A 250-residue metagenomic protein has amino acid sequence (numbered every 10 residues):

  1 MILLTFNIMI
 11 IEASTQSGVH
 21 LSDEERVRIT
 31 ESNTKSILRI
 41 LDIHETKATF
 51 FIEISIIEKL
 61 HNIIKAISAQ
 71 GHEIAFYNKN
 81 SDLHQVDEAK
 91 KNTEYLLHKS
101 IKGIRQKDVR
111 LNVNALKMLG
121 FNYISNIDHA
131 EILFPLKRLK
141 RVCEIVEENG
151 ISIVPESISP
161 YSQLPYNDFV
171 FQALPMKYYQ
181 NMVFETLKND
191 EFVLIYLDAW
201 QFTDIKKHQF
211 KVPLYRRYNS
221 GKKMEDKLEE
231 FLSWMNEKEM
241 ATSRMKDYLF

Functional and structural regions predicted by a protein language model:
M1-P155, Y178-F250: Catalytic alpha-helical scaffold of carbohydrate-active enzymes acting on polysaccharides/glycoconjugates
V154-Y178: Positively charged, amphipathic and often flexible ligand-engagement surfaces
